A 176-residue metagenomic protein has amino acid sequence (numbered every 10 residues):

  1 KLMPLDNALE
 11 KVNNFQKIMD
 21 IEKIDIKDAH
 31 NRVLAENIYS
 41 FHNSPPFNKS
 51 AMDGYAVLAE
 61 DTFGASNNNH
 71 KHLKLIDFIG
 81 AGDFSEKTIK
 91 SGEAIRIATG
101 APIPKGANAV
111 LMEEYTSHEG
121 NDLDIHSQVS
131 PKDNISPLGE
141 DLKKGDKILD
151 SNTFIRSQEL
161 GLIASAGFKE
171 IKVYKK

Functional and structural regions predicted by a protein language model:
K1-N69: Short, low-complexity N-terminal leaders and the immediately following helix N-cap/first helix
A56-K176: Short, glycine/charged-enriched hinge/interface segments at domain edges or termini
